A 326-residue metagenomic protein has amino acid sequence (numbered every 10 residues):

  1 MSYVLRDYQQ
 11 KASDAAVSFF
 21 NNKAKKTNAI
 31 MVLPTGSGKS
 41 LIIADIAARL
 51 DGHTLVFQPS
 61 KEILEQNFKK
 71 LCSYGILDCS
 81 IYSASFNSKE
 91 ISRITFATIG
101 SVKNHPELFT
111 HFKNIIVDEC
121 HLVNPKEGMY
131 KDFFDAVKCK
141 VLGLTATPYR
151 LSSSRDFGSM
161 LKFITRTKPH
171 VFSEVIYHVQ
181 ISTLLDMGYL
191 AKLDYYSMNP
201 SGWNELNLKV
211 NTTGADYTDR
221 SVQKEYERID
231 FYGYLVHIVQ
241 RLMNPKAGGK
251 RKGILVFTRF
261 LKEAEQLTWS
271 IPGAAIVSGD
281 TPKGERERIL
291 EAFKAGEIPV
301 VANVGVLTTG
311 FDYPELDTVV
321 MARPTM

Functional and structural regions predicted by a protein language model:
M1-V32: Conserved pre-motif I regulatory segment
K23-I46, G253, F257, A302: Walker A/P-loop
T35, S40-S73, R259-K262: Conserved Walker A/P-loop ATP-binding site and its immediately adjacent core in helicase/helicase-like ATPase domains
E65, S80-I91, L255-F257, E263-Q266 (+1 more regions): Conserved helicase ATPase core of P-loop NTP-dependent helicases/translocases
L71-E107: Inter-Walker segment of RecA-like/P-loop motor cores
H111-I116, P299-N303, T309-P324: A short beta-strand element within the Helicase C-terminal
L122-L193: Post-DEXD/H (motif II) to motif III coupling segment of the RecA-like Helicase ATP-binding lobe
H170-L255: Conserved interdomain linker/interface between the two RecA-like ATPase lobes of SF2 helicase motors
